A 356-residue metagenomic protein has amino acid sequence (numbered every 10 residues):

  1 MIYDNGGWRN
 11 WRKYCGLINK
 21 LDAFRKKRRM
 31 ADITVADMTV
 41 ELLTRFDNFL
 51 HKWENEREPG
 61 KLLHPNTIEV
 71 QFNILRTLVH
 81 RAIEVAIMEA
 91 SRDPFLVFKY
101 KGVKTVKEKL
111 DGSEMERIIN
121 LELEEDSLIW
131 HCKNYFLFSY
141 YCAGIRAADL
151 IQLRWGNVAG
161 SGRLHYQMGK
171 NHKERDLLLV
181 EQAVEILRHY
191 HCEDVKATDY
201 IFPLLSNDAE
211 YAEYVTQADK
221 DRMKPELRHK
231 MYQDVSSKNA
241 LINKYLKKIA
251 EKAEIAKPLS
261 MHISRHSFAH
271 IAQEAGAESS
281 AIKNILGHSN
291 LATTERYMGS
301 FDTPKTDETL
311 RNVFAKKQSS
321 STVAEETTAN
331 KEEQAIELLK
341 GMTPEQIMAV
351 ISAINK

Functional and structural regions predicted by a protein language model:
I2-R9, N19-V106, L121: N-terminal core-binding DNA-recognition domain of tyrosine recombinases/integrases
P65, P94-A147, I151: Basic, Lys/Arg- and aromatic-enriched nucleic-acid-binding interface segment
K109, M168-H172, D208, L286-N312 (+1 more regions): Catalytic-site neighborhood detector that most strongly recognizes the C-terminal catalytic loop/helix of tyrosine
E125-S127, A197, E226-S236, N243-N284: Short, basic (Lys/Arg/His-rich) helix/loop patches that form interaction surfaces in the mid-to-C-terminal regions
G156-R163, A256-K257, A277-R296: Short, polar N-cap/turn motifs at the start of nucleic acid-interacting alpha helices
N171-H189, T198-K247: C-terminal catalytic core of Y-nucleophile DNA break-rejoin enzymes
R175-E181, E185, Y190, G299-E333: DNA/chromatin major-groove-contacting recognition/catalytic segments
E193-K196, L204-A212, Q217-H229, N312-K356: C-terminal secondary-structure termini that scaffold catalytic or DNA-interacting sites
